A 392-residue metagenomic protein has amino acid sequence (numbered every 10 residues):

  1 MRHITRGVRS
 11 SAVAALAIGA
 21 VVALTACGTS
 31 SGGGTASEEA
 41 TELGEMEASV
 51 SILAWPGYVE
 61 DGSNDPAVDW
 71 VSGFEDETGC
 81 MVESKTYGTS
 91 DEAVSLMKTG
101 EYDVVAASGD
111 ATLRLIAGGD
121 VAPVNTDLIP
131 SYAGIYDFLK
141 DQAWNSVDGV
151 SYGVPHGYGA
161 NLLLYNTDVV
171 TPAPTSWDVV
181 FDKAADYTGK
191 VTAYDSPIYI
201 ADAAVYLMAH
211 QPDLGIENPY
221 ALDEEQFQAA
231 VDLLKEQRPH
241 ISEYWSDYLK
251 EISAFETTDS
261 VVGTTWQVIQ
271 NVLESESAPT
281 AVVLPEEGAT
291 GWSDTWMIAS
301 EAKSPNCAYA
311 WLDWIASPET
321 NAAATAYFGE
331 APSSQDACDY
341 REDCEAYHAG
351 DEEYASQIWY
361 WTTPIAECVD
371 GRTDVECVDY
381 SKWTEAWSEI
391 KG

Functional and structural regions predicted by a protein language model:
V21-A26: C-terminal motif of bacterial Sec signal peptides marking the signal peptidase cleavage site
C27-E38: Bacterial lipoprotein signal-peptidase II cleavage site
G28, E42-L115, I252: Early extracytoplasmic/lumenal segment of secretory-pathway proteins
E39-A40, S72, Y87-P123, A133-D148 (+1 more regions): Pocket-flanking alpha-helical
W55, V59-D65, A106-A254: Extracytoplasmic ligand-binding site segments that recognize negatively charged/polar headgroups
A133-G134, Q228-Q237, E276-S300: Periplasmic-binding protein-like
L162-V169, V205-L207, W292-S304, I315 (+1 more regions): A bilobed periplasmic-binding-protein/Venus flytrap-type ligand-binding module shared by bacterial periplasmic
A299-A366: Mature extracytoplasmic/periplasmic domains
